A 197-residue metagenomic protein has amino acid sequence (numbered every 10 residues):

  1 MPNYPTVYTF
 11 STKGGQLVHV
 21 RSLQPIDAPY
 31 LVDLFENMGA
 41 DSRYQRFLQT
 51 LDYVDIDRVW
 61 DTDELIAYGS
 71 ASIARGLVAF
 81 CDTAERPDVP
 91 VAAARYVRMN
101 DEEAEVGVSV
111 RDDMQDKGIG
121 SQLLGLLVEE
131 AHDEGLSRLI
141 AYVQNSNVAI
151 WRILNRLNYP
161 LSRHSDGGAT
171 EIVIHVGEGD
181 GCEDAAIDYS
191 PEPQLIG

Functional and structural regions predicted by a protein language model:
M1-G197: Long, contiguous binding/interaction regions
